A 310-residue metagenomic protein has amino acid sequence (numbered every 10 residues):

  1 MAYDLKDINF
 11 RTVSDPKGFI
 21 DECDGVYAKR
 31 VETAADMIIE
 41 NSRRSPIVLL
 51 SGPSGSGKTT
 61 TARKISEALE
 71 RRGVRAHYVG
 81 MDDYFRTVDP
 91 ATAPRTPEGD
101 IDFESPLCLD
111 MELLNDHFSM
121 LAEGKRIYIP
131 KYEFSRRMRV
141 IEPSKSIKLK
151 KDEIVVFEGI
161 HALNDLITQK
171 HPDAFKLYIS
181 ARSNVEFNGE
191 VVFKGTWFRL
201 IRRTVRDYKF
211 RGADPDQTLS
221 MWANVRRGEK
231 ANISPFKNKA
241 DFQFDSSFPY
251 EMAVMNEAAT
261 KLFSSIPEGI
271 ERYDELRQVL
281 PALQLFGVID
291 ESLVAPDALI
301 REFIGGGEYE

Functional and structural regions predicted by a protein language model:
M1-T33: Charged, amphipathic alpha-helical linker segments immediately N-terminal to NTP-binding catalytic cores
P16-D21, A28, A162-E310: Conserved NTP phosphate-binding and transfer environment spanning the P-loop NTPase/kinase superfamily
V48-L50: Hydrophobic anchor at the beta1->P-loop junction of P-loop NTPases
K58: Conserved lysine of the Walker
T61-I65, G80: Hydrophobic positions on the alpha1 helix immediately C-terminal to the Walker A/P-loop
E67-H77: Post-Walker A helix-loop "phosphate-sensing" segment adjacent to the P-loop in P-loop NTPases
H77-V79, R86-S135, I154: Conserved nucleotide-sensing/catalytic segment adjacent to the nucleotide-binding pocket in NTP-handling enzymes
N115-D173, L219-F236: Glycine-rich phosphate-binding loop used to anchor ATP phosphates in small-molecule kinases, encompassing both
